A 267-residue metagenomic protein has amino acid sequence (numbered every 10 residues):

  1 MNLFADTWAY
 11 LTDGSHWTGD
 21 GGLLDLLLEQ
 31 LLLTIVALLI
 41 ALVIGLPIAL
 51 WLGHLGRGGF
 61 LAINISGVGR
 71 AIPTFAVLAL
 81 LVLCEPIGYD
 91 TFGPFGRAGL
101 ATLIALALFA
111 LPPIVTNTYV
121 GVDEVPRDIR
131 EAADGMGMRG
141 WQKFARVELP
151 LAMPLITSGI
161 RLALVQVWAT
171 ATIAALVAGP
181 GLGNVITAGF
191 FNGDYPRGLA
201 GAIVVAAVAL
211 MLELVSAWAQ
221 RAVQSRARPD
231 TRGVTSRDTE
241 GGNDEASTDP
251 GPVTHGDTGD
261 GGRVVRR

Functional and structural regions predicted by a protein language model:
M1-A37: Periplasmic/extracellular loop-to-transmembrane helix junction in inner-membrane transport proteins
M1-A5, A9-Y10, G21, L214-R267: Transmembrane alpha-helical segments of polytopic membrane transport and secretion proteins
G22-L33, V82-P113, M153, R197 (+1 more regions): Loop-to-helix entry region at the N-terminal start of transmembrane alpha-helices in multi-pass membrane transporters
L24-L32, S66-G69, M153, T157 (+2 more regions): Alpha-helical membrane-interface segments at transmembrane helix boundaries
I35, W141-I173: Transmembrane alpha-helices
I48-L83, L106, T116-D123: Cytoplasmic-entry segments and transmembrane alpha-helices of multi-pass inner-membrane transporters
V122-A152, G179: Short helix-to-coil transition segments within interhelical loops that connect adjacent transmembrane helices
L182-A219: Hydrophobic alpha-helical transmembrane segments of polytopic membrane proteins
